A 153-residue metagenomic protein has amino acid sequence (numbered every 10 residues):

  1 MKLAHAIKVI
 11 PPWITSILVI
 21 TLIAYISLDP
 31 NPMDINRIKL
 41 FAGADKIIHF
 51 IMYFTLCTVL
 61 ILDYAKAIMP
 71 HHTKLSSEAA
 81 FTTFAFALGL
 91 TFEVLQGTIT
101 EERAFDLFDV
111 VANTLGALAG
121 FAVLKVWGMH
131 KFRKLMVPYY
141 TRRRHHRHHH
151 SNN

Functional and structural regions predicted by a protein language model:
M1-R103, L107-F108, T114-N153: Bulky hydrophobic segments
